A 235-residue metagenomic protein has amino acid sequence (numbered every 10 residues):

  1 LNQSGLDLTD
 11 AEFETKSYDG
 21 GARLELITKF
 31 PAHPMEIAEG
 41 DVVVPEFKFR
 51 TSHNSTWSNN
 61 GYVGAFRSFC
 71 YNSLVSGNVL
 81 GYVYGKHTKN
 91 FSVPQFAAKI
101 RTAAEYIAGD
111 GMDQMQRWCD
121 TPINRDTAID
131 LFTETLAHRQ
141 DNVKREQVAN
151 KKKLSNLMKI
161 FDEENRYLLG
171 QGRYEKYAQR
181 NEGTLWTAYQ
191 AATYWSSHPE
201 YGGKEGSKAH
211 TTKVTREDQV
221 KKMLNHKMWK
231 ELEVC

Functional and structural regions predicted by a protein language model:
L1-T9: Amphipathic alpha-helical segments
D10, T15-S17, P31-C235: Intrinsically disordered, low-complexity regions enriched in serine/threonine
A22-L24: Long, leucine/valine-rich, helix-dominated scaffolding and oligomerization segments
